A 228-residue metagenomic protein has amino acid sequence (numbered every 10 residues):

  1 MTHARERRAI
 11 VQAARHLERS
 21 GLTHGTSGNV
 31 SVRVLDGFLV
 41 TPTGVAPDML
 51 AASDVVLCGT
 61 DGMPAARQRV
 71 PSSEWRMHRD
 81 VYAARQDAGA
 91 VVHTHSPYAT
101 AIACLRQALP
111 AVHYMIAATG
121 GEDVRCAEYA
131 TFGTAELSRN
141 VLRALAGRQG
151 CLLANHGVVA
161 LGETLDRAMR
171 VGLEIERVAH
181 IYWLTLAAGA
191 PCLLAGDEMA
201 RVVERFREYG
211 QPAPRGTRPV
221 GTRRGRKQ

Functional and structural regions predicted by a protein language model:
M1-Q228: Glycine-rich flexible loops
